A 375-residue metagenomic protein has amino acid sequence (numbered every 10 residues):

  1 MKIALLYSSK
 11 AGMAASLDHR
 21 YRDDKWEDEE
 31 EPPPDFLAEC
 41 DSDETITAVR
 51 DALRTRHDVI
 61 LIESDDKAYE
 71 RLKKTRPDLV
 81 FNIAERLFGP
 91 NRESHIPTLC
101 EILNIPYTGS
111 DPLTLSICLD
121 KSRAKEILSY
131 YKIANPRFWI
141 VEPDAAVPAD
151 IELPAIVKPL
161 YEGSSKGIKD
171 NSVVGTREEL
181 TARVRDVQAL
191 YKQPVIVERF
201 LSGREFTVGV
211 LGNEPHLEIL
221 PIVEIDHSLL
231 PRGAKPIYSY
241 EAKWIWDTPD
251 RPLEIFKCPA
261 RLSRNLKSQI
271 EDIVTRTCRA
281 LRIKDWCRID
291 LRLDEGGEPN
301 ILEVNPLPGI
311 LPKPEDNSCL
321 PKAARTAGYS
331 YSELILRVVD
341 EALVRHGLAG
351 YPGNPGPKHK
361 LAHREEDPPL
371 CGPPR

Functional and structural regions predicted by a protein language model:
M1-T108, L113, I117-L119, E142-P148 (+4 more regions): ATP-binding N-terminal substructure of ATP-dependent carboxylate-amine bond-forming enzymes
M1-Y7, L72-R76, L115-E205, N213-P215 (+1 more regions): Active-site nucleotide/adenylate-binding loops and adjacent lid/helix of ATP-dependent enzymes
G12-L17, G163-K166, D247-D250, L311-K313: Short acidic/His/Gly/Ser-rich catalytic and metal-binding motifs that mark active-site loops of diverse hydrolases
S16-K25, K235-I245, K313-N317: Short, flexible, mixed-charge acidic loops at enzyme active sites
V59, P106-Y107, N135, A155 (+1 more regions): Hydrophobic beta-strand scaffold residues
I127-K132, A260-R375: ATP-dependent carboxylate activation and anion-phosphoryl transfer catalytic cores that bind Mg-ATP to form
R177-D272, L293-N300: Phosphate-binding site of ATP-dependent enzymes
